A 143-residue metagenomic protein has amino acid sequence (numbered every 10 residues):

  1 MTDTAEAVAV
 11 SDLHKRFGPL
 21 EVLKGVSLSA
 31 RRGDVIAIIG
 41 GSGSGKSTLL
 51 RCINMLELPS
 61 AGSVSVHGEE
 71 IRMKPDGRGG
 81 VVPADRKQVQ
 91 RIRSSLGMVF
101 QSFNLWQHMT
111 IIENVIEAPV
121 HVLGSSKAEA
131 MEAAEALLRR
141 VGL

Functional and structural regions predicted by a protein language model:
M1-H14: ABC-family P-loop ATPase nucleotide-binding domain
I39-G41: The feature captures the beta-strand-to-loop junction immediately N-terminal to the Walker
N54: Helix-to-loop junction immediately C-terminal to a conserved catalytic motif
S60-I71: ABC nucleotide-binding domain "signature motif"
E69-G80, K127-L143: Conserved ABC ATPase "signature" region
H108-E117: Short coil-to-helix segment of the ABC ATPase nucleotide-binding domain corresponding to the Q-loop/switch region
